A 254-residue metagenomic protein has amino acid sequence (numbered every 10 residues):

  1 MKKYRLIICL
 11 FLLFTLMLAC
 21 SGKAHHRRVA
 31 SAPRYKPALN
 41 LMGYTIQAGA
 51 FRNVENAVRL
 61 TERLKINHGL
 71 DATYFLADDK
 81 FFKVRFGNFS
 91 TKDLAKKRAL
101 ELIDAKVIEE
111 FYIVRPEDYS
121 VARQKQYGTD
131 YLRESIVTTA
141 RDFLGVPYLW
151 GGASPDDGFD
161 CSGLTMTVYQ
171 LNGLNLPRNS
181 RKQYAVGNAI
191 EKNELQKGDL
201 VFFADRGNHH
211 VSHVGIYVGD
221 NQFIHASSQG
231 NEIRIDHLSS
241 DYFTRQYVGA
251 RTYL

Functional and structural regions predicted by a protein language model:
K2-L149, S154-K197, V201, G207-V211 (+2 more regions): Acidic/polar low-complexity segments and flexible, solvent-exposed patches
